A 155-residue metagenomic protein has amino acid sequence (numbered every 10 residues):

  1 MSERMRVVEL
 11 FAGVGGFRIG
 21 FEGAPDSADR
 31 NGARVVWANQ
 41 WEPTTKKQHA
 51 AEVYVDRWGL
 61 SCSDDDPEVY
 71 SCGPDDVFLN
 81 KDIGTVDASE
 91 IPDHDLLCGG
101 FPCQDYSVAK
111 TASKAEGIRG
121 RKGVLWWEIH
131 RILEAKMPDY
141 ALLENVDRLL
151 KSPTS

Functional and structural regions predicted by a protein language model:
M1-S155: Conserved active-site and SAM-binding loop architecture of S-adenosyl-L-methionine-dependent nucleic-acid
